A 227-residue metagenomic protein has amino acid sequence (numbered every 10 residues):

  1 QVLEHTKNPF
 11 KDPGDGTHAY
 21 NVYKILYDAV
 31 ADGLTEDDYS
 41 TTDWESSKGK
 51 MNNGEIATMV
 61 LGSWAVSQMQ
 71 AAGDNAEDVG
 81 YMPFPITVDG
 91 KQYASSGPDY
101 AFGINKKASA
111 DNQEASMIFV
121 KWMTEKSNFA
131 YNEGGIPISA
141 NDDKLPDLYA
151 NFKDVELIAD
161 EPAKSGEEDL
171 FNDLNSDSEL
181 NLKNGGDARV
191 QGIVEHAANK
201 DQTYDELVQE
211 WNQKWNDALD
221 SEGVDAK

Functional and structural regions predicted by a protein language model:
Q1-K7, Y23, D89-K106, G185-E195: Periplasmic solute-binding protein
T6-S40: Glycine-centered hinge/linker elements that transmit conformational signals in sensory and ligand-binding systems
D32, A71-P137: Extracytoplasmic/periplasmic substrate-recognition and gating elements
D38-N52: Short helix-initiation/N-cap motifs at beta->coil->alpha
W44, L61-V66, P98-Y100: Beta->alpha turn/N-cap motifs
N53-L61: Alpha-to-beta junction loops
A159-D217: C-terminal capping/gating helix-and-loop segments adjacent to ligand/active sites or protein-protein/ligand interfaces
Q213-K227: Short, low-complexity disordered leader/linker segments with a strong preference for bacterial N-terminal type II
